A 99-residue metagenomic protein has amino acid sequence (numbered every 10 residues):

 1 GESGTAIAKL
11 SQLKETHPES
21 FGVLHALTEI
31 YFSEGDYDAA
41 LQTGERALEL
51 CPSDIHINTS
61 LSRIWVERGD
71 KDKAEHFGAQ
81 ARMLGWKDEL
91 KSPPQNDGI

Functional and structural regions predicted by a protein language model:
G1-A8, Q12, E34-R46, R68-Q80: Structural signature of tandem alpha-helical TPR/SEL1-like repeats, specifically the intra-repeat loop/turn
F21-G22, I55-H56, E89: Helix-start (N-cap) detector for alpha-helical repeat units in TPR-like alpha-solenoids, especially tetratricopeptide
S53-H56, R63: Amphipathic protein-protein interaction modules
V66-I99: Terminal, low-structured helical/coil segments at or just beyond the last alpha-helical repeat
